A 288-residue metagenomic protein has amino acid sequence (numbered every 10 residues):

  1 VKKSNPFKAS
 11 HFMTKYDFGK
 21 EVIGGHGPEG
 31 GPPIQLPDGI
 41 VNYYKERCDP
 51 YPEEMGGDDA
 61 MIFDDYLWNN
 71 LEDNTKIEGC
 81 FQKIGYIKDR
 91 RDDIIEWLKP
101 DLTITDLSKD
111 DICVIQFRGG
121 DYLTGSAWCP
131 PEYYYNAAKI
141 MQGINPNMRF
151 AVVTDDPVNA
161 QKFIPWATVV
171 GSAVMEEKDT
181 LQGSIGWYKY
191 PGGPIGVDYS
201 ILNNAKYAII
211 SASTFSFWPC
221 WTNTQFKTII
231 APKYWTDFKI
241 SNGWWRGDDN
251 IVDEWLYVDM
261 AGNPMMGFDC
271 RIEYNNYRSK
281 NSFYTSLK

Functional and structural regions predicted by a protein language model:
V1-N5: N-terminal pre-catalytic "stem/leader" segment of glycosyltransferase-like enzymes
P6, F217-K288: Nucleotide-sugar donor-binding patch of glycosyltransferase catalytic domains
P6-N145, V258-K288: Secretory-pathway luminal glycosyltransferase catalytic domains
D58, F63, G192, G247-D248: Generic secretory/membrane-interface signal
N145-G247: Donor-binding and catalytic core of enzymes assembling or modifying cell-surface/extracellular glycoconjugates
